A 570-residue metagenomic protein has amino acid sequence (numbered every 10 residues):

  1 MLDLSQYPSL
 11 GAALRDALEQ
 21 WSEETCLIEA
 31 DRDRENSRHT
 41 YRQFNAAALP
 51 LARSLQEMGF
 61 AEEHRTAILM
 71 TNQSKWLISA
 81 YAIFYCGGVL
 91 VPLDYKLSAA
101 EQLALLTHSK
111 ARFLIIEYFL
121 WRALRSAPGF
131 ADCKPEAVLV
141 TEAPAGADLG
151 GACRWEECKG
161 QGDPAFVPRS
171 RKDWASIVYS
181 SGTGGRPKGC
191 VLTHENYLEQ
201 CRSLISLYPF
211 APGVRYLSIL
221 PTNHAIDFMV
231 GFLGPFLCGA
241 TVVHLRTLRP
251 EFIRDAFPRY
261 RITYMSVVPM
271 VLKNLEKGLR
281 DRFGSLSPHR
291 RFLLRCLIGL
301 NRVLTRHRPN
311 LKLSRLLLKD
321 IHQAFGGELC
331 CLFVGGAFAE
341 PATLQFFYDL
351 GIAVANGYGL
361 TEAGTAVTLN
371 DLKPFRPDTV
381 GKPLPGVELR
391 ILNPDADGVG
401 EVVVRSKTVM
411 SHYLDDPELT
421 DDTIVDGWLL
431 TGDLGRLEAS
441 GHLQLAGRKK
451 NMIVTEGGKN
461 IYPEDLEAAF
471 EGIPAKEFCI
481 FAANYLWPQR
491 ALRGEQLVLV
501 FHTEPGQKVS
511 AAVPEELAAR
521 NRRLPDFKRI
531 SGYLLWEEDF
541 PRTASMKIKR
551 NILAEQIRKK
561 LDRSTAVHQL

Functional and structural regions predicted by a protein language model:
Q6, E23-Q73, L77-Y81, S98-L103 (+2 more regions): Conserved AMP-binding/adenylate-forming core of the ANL superfamily
S22-T25, G160-Y179, R186, P209-R215: Conserved pre-ATP/AMP-binding loop-to-beta segment of ANL
D33, R122-R171, L279-D320, E537: ANL superfamily adenylate-forming
M58, Y85-E157, E495, P505 (+1 more regions): Structural core segment of the AMP-binding/adenylate-forming
L97, L114, S406, S411-H412 (+1 more regions): AMP-binding/adenylate-forming catalytic core of the ANL superfamily
L198-R215, T222-R315: Conserved AMP-binding/adenylation subdomain of ANL enzymes
M265, P309, L313-L443, K449-M452 (+3 more regions): Conserved AMP-binding/adenylate-forming
F481-A482, V498-L499, A518-L570: Conserved C-terminal "lid"/linker of ANL adenylate-forming enzymes
